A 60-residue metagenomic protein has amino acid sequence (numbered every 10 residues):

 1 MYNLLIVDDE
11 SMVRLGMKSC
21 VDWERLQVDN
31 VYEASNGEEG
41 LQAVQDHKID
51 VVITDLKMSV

Functional and structural regions predicted by a protein language model:
M1-N3: Non-catalytic signal-transmission and effector/linker regions of two-component phosphorelay proteins
D8, D55: Active-site residues of response regulator receiver
S11-Y32: Two-component/phosphorelay signaling modules centered on CheY-like receiver
E33-Q42: Helix N-cap/capping motif at the beta->alpha junctions
H47-V51: Short acidic/histidine-rich motifs immediately flanking catalytic phosphotransfer sites in two-component signaling
M58: Receiver (REC) domain active-site loop signature in two-component systems and cognate sites in sensor histidine kinases
